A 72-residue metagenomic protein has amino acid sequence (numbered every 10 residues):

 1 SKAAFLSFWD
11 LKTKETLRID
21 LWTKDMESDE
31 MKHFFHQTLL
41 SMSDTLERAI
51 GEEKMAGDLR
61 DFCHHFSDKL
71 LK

Functional and structural regions predicted by a protein language model:
S1-L6: Short, charged/polar N-terminal "headpieces" of proteins
F8-E30: A short, charged
K24-R48: Charged/polar low-complexity intrinsically disordered segments, enriched in acidic residues
D44-K72: C-terminal charged interaction modules
